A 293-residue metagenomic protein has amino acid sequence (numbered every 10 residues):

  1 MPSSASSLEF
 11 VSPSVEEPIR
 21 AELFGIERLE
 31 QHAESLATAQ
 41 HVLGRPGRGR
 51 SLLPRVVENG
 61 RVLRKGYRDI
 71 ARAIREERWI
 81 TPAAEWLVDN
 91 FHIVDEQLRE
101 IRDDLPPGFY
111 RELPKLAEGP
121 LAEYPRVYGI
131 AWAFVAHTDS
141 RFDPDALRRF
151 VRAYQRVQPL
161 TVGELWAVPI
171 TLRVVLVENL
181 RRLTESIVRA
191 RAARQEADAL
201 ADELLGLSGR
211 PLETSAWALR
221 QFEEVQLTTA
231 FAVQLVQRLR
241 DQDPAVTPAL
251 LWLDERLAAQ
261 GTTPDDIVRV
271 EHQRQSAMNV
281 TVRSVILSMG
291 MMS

Functional and structural regions predicted by a protein language model:
M1-E9: Intrinsically disordered, low-structural-confidence terminal and linker regions
V11-Y124, V174, D198-G206: ATP-dependent phospho-/nucleotidyl transfer catalytic cores
S51-V56, E118, F134-S140, W217-R220: A ubiquitous short alpha-helical element
G60, R64, V151-Q155, R181 (+2 more regions): Extended, low-complexity, amphipathic alpha-helical coiled-coil/linker regions that act as scaffolds and localization
R68, R99, D103-P106, P159 (+2 more regions): Charged/polar positions within long, soluble alpha-helices
R72-E76, V127-W132, P211-S215: Short acidic (Asp/Glu) and glycine-rich catalytic loops that position anionic groups and cofactors
E123-L165, L172-R189: Active-site activation/catalytic loop segments of kinase-like enzymes and analogous catalytic loops in related
Q195-S293: Soluble N-terminal domains of membrane-associated systems
